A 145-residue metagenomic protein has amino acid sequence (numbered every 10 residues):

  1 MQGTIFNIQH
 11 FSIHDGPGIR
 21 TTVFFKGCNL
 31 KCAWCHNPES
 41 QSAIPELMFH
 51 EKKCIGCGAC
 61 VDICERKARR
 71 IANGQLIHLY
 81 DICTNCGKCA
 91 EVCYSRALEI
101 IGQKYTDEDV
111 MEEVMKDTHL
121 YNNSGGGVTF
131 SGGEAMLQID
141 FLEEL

Functional and structural regions predicted by a protein language model:
M1-L47, E51-C57, V61, R66 (+1 more regions): Flexible, acidic/Gly-rich N-terminal and inter-domain linker regions that tether and position cofactor-handling modules
S42-L145: Conserved Radical SAM active-site core
